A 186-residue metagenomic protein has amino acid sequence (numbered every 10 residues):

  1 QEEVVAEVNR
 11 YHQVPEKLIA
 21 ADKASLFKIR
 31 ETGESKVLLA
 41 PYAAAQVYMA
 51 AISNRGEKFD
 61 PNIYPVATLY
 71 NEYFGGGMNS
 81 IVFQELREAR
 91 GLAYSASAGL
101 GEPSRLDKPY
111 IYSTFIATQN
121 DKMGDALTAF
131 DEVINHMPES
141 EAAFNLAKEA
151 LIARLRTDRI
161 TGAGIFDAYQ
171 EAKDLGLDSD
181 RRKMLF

Functional and structural regions predicted by a protein language model:
Q1, L69, L185-F186: Conserved short loop/turn motifs at secondary-structure junctions
Q1-E57: An aromatic/glycine/proline-enriched structural segment found at the starts of mature extracellular/organellar domains
E2-V5, P61, D121-A126: Short, conserved charged micro-motifs
V4-N9, Y70, A126-I134: Short amphipathic C-terminal alpha-helix that caps PH/PH-like domains
Y11-I19, G77, R90, I134-P138: A generic secondary-structure signal for well-formed alpha-helical elements
Q46-E57, F83-F186: M16 family metallopeptidases and their MPP-like homologs
A51, P61-G75, S80-Q84: Active/ligand-binding-proximal structured segments within catalytic/core domains that scaffold catalytic residues
